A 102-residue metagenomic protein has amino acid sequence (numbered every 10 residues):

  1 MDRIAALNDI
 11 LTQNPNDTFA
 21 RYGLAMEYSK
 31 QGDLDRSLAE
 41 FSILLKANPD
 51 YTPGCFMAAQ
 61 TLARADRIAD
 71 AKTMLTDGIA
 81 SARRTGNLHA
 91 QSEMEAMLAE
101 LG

Functional and structural regions predicted by a protein language model:
D9-I10, I43-L44, G78: Canonical positions in the second alpha-helix
Y28, L62, E95-L98, G102: Residue at a conserved register position within TPR or TPR-like alpha-solenoid repeats
